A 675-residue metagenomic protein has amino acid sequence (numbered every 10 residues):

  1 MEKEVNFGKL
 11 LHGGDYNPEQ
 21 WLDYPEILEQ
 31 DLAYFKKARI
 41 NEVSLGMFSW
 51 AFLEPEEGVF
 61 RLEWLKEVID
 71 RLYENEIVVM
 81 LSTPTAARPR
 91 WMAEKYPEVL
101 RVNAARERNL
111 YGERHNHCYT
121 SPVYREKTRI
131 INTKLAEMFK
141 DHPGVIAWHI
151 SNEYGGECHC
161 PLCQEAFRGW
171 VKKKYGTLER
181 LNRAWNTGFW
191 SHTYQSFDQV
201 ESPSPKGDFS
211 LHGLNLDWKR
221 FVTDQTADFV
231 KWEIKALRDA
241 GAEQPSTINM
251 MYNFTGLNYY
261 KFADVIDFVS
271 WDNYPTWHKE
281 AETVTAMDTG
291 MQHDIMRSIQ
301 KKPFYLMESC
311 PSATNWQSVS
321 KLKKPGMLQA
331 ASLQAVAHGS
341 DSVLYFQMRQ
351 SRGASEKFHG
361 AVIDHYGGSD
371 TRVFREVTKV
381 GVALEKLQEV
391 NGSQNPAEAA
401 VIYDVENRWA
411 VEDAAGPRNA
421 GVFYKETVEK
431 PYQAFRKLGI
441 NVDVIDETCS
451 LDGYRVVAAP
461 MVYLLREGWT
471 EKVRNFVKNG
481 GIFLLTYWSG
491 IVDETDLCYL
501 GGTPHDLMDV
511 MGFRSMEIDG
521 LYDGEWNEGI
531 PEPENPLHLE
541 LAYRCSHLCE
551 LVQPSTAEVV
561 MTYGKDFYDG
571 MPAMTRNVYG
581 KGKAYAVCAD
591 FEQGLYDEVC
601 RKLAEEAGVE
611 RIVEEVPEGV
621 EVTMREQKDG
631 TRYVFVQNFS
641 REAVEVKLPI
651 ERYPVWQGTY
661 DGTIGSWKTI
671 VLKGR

Functional and structural regions predicted by a protein language model:
E2-I27, L32-E42: An acidic-aromatic substrate-binding cleft motif
G8-H12, R39-N41, Y73-V79, D141-I146 (+6 more regions): Short, well-ordered coil/turn segments that N-cap beta-strands
H12-D23, F48-E63, L110-R129, S151-C158 (+6 more regions): The substrate-binding groove and active-site-proximal loops of carbohydrate-active enzymes, especially glycoside
G14, F35, V43, L72 (+8 more regions): Conserved, mostly hydrophobic/aromatic
W21-K37, T128-K134, M251-F262, K324-S332: Short, acidic/polar
E29-E107, A136, W232-A240, Y463-L464: Aromatic-lined substrate-binding rim segments of carbohydrate-active enzymes
A105-F268, D272-M291: Polysaccharide-binding and catalytic clefts of secreted carbohydrate-active enzymes
F197-V200, A263, D267, Y274-R675: Carbohydrate-binding surfaces of carbohydrate-active enzymes
